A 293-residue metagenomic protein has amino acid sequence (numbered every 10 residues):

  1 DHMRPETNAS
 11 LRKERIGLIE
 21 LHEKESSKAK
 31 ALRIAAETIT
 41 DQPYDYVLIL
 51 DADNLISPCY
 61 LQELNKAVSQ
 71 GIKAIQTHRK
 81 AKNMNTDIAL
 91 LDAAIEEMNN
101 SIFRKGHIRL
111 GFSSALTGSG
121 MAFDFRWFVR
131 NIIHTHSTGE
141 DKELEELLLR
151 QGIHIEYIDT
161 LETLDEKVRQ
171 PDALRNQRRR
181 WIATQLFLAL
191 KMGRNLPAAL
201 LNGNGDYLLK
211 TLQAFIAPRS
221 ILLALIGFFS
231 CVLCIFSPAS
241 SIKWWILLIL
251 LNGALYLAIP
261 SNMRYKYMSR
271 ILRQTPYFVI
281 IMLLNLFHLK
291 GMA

Functional and structural regions predicted by a protein language model:
D1-N8, H22-E25, L55: A conserved acidic beta->alpha catalytic loop
P5-E6, D51-A67: Acidic donor-binding/catalytic loop of UDP-sugar-dependent glycosyltransferases, especially processive GT2
E20-A35, D41-Y44, C59, E63-S137 (+3 more regions): Long helical/loop segments within the catalytic core of UDP-sugar-dependent glycosyltransferases, especially the large
V47: Short aromatic/hydrophobic "clamp" motif used to bind/position activated sugar donors
E97-S101, R175-L196, L225, F278-L289: Catalytic core of nucleotide-sugar-dependent glycosyltransferases
T138-L144: Acidic donor-binding loop at a coil-to-helix junction in glycosyltransferase catalytic cores that engages
E145-L164: Catalytic donor-sugar/metal-binding loop of nucleotide-sugar-dependent glycosyltransferases
Q213-M292: Membrane-embedded multi-pass helical conduit in multi-pass membrane proteins, especially envelope-biosynthetic
